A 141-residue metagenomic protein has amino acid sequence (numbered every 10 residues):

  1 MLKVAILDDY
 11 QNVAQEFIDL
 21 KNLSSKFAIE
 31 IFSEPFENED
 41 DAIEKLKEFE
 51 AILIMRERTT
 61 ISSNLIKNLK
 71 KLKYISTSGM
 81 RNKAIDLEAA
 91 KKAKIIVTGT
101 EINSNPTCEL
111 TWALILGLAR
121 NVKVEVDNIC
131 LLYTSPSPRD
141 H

Functional and structural regions predicted by a protein language model:
M1-E50, M55-R56: N-terminal glycine-/charge-rich "phosphate-binding" loop or analogous flexible N-terminal tail
N12, K83, H141: Active-site loop signature of alpha/beta-hydrolase-fold enzymes
Q15-I18, E37, I61, I85 (+1 more regions): Short coil/turn linker and secondary-structure boundary residues
F49-C130: Phosphate/diphosphate ligand-binding glycine-rich loop within oxidoreductases
Y133-H141: Single conserved hydrophobic/aromatic residue that forms the stacking wall/gate of nucleotide- or nucleobase-binding
